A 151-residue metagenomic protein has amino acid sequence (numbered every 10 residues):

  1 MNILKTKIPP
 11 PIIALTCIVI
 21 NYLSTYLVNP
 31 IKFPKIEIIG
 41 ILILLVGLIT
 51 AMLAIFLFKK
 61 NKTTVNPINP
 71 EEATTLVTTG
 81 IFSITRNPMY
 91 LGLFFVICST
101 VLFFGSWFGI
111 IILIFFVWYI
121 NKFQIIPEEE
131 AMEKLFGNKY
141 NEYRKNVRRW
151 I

Functional and structural regions predicted by a protein language model:
M1-T79, L91-I151: Membrane-anchoring alpha-helices and their flanking helix-loop junctions
I81-I84: Generic transmembrane alpha-helix motif of multi-pass integral membrane proteins
N87: Extended, alpha-helix-rich binding/interface surfaces that flank or overlap catalytic cores and mediate recognition
